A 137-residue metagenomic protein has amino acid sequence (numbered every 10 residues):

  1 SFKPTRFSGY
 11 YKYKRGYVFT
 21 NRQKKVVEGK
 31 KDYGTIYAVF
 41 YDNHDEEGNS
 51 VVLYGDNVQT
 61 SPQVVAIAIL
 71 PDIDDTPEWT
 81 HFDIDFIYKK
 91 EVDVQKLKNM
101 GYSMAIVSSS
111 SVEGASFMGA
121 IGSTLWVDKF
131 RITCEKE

Functional and structural regions predicted by a protein language model:
S1-S8, T124-L125, C134: Amphipathic repeat-derived elements
F2-G16, Q23-V27, N43: Solvent-exposed strand-to-loop "edge" motifs in beta-rich extracellular domains
Y10-G16, Y37-E46, V107-S111: Short glycine-rich beta-strand segments
N21, V65-I67, E113-G114: Short amphipathic alpha-helical surface micro-motifs
K24-G29, Y33-L53: Surface-exposed turn/loop modules enriched in turn-prone residues
V26-Y37, T80-T124, K129-F130: Extracellular beta-strand ligand-recognition surfaces/modules
Y41-N43, K129-E137: Short beta-strand-to-coil "C-cap" segments at the C-terminal boundary of structured domains/repeats, marking
D45-K98, A120: Extracellular carbohydrate recognition and processing domains and analogous Trp-centered ligand-binding platforms
